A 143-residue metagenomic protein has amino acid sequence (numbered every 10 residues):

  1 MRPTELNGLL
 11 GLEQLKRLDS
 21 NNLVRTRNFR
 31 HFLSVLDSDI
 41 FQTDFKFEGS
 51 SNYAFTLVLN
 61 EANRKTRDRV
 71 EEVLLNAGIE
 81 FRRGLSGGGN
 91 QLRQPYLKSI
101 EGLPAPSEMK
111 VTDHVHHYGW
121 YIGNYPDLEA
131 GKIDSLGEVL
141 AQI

Functional and structural regions predicted by a protein language model:
M1-I143: PLP-dependent aminotransferase class I/II
